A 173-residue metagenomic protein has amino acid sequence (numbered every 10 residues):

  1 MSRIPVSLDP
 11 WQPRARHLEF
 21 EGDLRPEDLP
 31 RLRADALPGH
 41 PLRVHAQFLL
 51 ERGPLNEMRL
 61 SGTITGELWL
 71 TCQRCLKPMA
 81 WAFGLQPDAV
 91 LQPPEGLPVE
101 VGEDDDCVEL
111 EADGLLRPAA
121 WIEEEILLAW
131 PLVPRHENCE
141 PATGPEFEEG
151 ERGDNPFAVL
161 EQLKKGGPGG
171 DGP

Functional and structural regions predicted by a protein language model:
M1-E19, R43, A82-P173: Charge-rich, low-complexity linker and terminal segments
M1-W69: A positional/architectural concept
L68-T71, R135: Secretory pathway export signals and precursors
R74: Short, cysteine/histidine-rich loop/knuckle motifs that typically chelate Zn2+
M79: Cys/His-rich microdomains that often coordinate metals
